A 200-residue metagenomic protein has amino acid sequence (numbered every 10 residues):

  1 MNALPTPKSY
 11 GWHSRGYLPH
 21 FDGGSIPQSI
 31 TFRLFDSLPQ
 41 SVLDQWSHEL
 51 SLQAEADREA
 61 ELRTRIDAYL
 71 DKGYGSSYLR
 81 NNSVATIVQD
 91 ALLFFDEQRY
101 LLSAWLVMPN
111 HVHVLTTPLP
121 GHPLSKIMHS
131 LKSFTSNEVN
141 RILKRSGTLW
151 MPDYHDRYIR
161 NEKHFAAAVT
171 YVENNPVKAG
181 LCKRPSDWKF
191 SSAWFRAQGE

Functional and structural regions predicted by a protein language model:
M1-E200: Short catalytic/metal-binding and nucleic-acid-binding patches
